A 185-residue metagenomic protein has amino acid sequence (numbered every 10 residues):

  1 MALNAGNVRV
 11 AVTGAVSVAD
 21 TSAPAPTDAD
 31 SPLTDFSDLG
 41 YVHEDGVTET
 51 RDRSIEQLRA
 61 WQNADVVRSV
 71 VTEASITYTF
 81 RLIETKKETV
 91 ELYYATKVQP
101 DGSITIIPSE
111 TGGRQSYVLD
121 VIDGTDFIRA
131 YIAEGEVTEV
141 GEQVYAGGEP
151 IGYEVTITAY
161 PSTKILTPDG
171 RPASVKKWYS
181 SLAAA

Functional and structural regions predicted by a protein language model:
M1-V10, V70-E73, G102-S116, G148-E149: Short, surface-exposed loop and linker segments with low hydrophobicity and enrichment for Pro/Ser/Thr
M1-Y41, A184-A185: Polar/acidic, low-complexity leader/linker segments enriched in S/T/G and N/D
T34-R81, T85: A glycine-rich, hydrophobic loop/mini-helix early in the fold
R51, V121, A159-P161: Residues on the solvent-exposed faces and adjacent turns of beta-rich solenoids used to engage binding targets
V67-V90, G148-T163: Oligomerization/assembly interface segments of phage tail-like spikes and tubes
I83-I106: Charged, amphipathic alpha-helical segments
S103-Q143: Acidic-leaning, charged glycine-interspersed low-complexity segments
F127-A185: Mixed-charge, glycine-accented linear interaction segment located at domain edges/termini
